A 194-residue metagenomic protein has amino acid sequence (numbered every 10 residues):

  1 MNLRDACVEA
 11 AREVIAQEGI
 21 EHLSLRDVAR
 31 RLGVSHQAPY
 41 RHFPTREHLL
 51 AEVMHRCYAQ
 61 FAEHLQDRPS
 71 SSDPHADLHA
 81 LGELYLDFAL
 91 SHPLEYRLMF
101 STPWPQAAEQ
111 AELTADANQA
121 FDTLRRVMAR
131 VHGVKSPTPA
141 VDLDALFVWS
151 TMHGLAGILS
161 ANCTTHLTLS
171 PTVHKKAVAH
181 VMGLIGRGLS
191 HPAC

Functional and structural regions predicted by a protein language model:
M1-N2, E13, H191-C194: N-terminal intrinsically disordered/low-complexity leader segments
A6, A10, V14-H48, E52: Helix-turn-helix
A10-E18, Q60-S71, T151-I158: Solvent-exposed, amphipathic alpha-helical segments
I15, L49-C57, M99, D116: Alpha-helical DNA-contacting segments of helix-turn-helix folds
S24, R97-F100, A107-A108, L167-T168: Short, hydrophobic secondary-structure boundary micro-motifs
E52, Q66-E95, A117-Q119, T138 (+1 more regions): Hydrophobic alpha-helical connector segments
A107-T114, N118, V131-M182, P192-C194: Hydrophobic/aromatic-rich alpha-helical bundle segments in the mid-to-C-terminal region
